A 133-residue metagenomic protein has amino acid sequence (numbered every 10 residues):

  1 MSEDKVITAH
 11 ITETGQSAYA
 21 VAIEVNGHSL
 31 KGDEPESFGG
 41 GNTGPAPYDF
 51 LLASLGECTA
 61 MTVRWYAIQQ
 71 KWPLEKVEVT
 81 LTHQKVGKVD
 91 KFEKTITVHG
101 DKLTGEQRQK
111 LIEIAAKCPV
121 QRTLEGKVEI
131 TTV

Functional and structural regions predicted by a protein language model:
M1-A53, M61-V133: Extended beta-strand/beta-hairpin segments
